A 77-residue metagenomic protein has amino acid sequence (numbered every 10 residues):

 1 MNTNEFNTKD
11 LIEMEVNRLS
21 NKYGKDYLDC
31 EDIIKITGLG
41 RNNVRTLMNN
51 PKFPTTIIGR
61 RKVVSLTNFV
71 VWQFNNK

Functional and structural regions predicted by a protein language model:
M1-T46, L66-K77: Basic Lys/Arg-rich amphipathic helical interaction modules
D26, P54-T56: Structural signal for short hydrophobic segments within the conserved structured cores of catalytic domains across
R45, N49, I58: Basic/aromatic recognition patch in beta-strand/loop cores that engages polyanionic ligands
P51-K52, N76: The DNA-recognition helices of helix-turn-helix-type DNA-binding domains
K52, S65-L66: Short secondary-structure boundary/hinge segments and terminal tails
T56-V63: Short Lys/Arg-enriched helix C-cap and helix-to-coil transition segments that create basic nucleic-acid-contact patches
